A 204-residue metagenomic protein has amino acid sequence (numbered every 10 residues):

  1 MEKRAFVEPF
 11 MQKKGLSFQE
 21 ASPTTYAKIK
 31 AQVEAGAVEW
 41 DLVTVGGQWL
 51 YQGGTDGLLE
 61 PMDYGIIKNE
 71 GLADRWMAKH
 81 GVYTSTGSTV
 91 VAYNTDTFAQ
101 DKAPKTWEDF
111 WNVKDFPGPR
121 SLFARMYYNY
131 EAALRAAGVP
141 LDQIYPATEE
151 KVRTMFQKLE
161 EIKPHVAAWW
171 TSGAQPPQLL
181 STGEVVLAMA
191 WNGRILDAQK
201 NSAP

Functional and structural regions predicted by a protein language model:
M1-A5, V38-S181: Extracytoplasmic ligand-binding site segments that recognize negatively charged/polar headgroups
M1-S17, V91, A198: Short, polar/charged alpha-helical segment
F18-E20, R120: Generic structural signal for residues in well-ordered beta-strands
E20-P23, T44-V45, M189-A190: Short beta-strand scaffold positions
A21-V33, A167-S172: Structural motif
T25-K28, L50, P176-P177, I195: Short, hydrophobic alpha-helical packing/hinge segments within bilobed ligand-binding/sensory domains
H165-P204: Extracytoplasmic/periplasmic substrate-binding proteins
